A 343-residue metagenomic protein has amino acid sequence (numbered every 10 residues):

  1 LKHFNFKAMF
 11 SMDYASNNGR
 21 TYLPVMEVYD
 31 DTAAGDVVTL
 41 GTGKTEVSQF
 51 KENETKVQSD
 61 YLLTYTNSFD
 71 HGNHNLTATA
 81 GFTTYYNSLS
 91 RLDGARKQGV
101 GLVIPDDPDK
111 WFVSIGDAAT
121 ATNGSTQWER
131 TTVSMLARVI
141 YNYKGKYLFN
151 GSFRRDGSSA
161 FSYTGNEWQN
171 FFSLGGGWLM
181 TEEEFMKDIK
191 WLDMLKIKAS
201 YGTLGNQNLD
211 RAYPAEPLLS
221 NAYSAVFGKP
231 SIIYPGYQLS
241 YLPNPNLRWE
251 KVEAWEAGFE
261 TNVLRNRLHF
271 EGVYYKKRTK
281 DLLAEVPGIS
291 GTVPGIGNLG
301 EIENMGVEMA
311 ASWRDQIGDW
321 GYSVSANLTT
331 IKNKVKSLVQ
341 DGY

Functional and structural regions predicted by a protein language model:
L1-L23, A34-Y343: Extracellular/periplasmic, surface-exposed regions of secreted and cell-surface proteins
